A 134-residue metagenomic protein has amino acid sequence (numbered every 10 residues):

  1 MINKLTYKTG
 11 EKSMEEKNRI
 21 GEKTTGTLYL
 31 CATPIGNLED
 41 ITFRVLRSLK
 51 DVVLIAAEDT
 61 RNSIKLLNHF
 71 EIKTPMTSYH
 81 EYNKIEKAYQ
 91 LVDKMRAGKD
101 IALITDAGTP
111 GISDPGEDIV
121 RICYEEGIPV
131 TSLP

Functional and structural regions predicted by a protein language model:
Y7-Y82: Glycine-rich, flexible N-terminal cofactor/catalytic loop recognition
D40-I41, L66-L67, A88, I112-P115: Short glycine-/acidic-enriched loop or helix-start segments at secondary-structure transitions that form or flank
S48, Q90-K94: CheY-like receiver
N68-K73, V92, G116-E117: Glycine-rich loop at the start of a catalytic domain that most often binds anionic cofactors/ligands
N83-L91: Glycine-rich, highly charged phosphate/nucleotide-binding loops
R96-P134: Short glycine-cluster motifs
